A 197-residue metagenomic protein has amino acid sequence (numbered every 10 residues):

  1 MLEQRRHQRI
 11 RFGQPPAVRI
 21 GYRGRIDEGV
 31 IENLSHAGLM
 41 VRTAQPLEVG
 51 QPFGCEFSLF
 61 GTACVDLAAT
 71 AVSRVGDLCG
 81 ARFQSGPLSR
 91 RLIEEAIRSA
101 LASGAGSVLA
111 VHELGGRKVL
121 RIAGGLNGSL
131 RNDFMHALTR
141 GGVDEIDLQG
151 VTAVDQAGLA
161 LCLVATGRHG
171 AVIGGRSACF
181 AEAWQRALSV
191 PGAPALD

Functional and structural regions predicted by a protein language model:
M1-L34, R91-V108, H112-G116, N127: N-terminal helix initiation/capping motif
G13, P46-L47, C79-R98: Short solvent-exposed strand/turn elements
Q14-V49, G54-E56, V75-G80: Short strand-loop-strand
G29, V65-V72: Short beta-strand-centered aromatic/proline hotspots
T43, F57, A69, R82-F83 (+2 more regions): Residue-level recognition of conserved beta-strand positions in structured domain cores
G50-F57, R91-A102, D133: Extended Gly/Ser/Thr-rich low-complexity repeat segments, especially those forming or decorating extracellular
F57-A63: Short, charged beta-turn/beta-strand-edge "cap" motif at the junction between a beta-strand and an adjacent loop
A68, L120-A193: Amphipathic alpha-helical interaction surfaces in cytosolic regulatory modules
